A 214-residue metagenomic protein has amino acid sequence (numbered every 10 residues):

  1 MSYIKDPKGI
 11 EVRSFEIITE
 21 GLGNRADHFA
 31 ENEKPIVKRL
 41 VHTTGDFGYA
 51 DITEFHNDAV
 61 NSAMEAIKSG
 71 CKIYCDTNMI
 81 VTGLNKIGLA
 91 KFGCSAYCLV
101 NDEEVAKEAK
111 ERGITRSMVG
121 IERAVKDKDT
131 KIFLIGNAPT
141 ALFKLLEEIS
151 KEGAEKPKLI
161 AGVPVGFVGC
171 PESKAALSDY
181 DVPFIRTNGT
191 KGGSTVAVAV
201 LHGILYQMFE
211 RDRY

Functional and structural regions predicted by a protein language model:
S2-G70: N-terminal nucleotide/polyanion-binding subdomain common to many enzyme families
I4, I17-R25, T43-F47, A66-G70 (+7 more regions): Change "in soluble alpha/beta enzymes" to "in soluble alpha/beta proteins
P7-F15, F29-E33, H56, V60 (+8 more regions): Generic structural signal for well-ordered, non-membrane alpha-helical segments in soluble metabolic enzymes
F15-T19, K38-V41, N61-M64, V81 (+5 more regions): Predominant activation on well-ordered alpha-helical scaffold segments within soluble catalytic domains
T77-E152, P157-K158, G166, K174: Conserved mixed alpha/beta catalytic, RNA-binding, or beta-rich assembly cores of soluble enzyme, regulatory
A161-V163, R186-T187: Thr-Gly-centered strand-to-loop micro-motif
V168-Y214: C-terminal functional extensions of proteins
